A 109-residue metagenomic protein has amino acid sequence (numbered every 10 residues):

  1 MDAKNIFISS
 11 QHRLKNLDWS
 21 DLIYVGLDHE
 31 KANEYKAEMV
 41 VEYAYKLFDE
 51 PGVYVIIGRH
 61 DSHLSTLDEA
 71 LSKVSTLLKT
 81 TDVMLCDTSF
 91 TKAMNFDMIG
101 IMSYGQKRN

Functional and structural regions predicted by a protein language model:
M1-M102, Q106-N109: Structured alpha/beta or helical-core interaction and ligand-binding surfaces enriched in interleaved
